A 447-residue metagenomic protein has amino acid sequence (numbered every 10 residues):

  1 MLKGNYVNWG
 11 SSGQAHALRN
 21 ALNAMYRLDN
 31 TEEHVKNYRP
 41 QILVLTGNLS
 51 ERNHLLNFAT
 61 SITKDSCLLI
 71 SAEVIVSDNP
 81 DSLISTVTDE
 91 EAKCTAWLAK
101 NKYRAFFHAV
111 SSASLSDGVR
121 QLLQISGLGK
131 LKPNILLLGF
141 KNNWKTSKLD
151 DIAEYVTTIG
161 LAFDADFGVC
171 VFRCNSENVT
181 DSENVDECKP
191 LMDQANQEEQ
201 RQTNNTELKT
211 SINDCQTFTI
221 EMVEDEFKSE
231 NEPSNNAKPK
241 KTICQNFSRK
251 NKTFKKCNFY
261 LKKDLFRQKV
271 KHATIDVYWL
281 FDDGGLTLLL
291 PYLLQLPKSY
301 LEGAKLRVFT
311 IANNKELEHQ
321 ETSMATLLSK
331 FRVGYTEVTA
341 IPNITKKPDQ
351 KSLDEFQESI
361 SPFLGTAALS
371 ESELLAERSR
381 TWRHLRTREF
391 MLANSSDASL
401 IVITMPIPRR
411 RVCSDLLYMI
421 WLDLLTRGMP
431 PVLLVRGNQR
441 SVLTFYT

Functional and structural regions predicted by a protein language model:
M1-T447: Membrane-embedded alpha-helical bundles that form conduits across membranes
